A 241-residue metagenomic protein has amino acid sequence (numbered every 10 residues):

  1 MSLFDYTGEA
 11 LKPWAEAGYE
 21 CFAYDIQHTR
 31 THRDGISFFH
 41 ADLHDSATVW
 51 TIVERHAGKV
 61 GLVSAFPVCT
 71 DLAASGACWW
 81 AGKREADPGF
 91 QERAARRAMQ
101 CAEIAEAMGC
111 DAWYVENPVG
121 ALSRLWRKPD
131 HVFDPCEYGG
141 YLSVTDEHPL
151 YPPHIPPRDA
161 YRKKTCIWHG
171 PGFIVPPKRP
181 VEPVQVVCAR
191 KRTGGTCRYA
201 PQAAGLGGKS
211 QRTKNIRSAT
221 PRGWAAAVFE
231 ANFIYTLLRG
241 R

Functional and structural regions predicted by a protein language model:
S2-G8: Class I SAM-dependent methyltransferase "Motif I" SAM/SAH-binding loop
L3, D42, W50-A57, C69-G240: Class I S-adenosyl-L-methionine
D5, I26-T29, P118: An acidic- and aromatic-residue-enriched active-site/binding cleft used to recognize and process polar
P13: Rossmann-fold NAD(P)-dependent oxidoreductase module
E16-E54, L125, D130-V132: Adenosine-cofactor binding site in Rossmann-like domains, unifying the SAM/SAH pocket of S-adenosylmethionine-dependent
S64: A conserved beta-strand element that flanks and buttresses the S-adenosyl-L-methionine
